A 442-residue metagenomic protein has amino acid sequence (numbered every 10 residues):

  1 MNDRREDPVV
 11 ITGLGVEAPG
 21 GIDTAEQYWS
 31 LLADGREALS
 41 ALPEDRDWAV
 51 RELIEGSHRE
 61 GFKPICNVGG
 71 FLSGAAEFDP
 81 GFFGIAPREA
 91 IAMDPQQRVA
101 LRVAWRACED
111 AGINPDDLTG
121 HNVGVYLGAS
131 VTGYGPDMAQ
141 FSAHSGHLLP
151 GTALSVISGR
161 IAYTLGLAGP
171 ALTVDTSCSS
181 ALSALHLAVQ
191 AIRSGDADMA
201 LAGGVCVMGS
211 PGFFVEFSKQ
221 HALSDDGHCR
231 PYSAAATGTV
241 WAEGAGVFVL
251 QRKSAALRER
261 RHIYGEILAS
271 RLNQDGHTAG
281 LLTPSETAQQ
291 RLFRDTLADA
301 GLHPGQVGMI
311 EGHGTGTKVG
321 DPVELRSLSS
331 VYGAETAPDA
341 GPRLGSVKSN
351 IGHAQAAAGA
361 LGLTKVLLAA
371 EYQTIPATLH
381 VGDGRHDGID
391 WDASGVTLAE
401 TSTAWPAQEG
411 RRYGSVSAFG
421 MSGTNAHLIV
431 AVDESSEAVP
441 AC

Functional and structural regions predicted by a protein language model:
N2-C442: Condensing-enzyme catalytic core of the thiolase-fold
